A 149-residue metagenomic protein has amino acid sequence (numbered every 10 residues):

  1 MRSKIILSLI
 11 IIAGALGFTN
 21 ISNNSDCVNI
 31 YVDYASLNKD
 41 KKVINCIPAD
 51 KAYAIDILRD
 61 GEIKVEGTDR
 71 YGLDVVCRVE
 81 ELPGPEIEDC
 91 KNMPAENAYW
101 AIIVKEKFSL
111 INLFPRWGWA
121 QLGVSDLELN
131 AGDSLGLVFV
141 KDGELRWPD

Functional and structural regions predicted by a protein language model:
R2-D149: Ubiquitin-like/PB1-type beta-grasp interaction modules and other compact soluble beta-rich domains
